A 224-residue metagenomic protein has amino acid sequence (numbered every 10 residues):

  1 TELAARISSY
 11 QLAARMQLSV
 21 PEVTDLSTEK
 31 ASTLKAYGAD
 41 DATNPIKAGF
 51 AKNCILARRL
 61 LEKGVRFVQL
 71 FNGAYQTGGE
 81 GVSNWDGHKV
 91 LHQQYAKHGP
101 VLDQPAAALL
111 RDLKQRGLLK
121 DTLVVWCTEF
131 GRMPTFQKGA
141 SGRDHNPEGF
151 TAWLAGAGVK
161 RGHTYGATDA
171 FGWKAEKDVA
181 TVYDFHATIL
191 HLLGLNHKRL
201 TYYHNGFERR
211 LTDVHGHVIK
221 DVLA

Functional and structural regions predicted by a protein language model:
T1-A224: Ligand-binding pockets and gating/stacking loops
